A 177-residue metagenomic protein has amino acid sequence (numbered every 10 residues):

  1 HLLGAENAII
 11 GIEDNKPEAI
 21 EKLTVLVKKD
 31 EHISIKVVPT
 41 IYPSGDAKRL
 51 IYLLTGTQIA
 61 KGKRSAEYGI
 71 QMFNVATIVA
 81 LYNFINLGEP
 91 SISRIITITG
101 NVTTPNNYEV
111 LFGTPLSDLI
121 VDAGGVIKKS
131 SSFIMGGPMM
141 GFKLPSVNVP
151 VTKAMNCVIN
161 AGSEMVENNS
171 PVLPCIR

Functional and structural regions predicted by a protein language model:
H1-L3: Histidine-anchored nucleotide/phosphate-binding helix
E6-L116, D122-I127, G137: Hydrophobic alpha-helical positions that pack around
A80-I85, T152-G162: Short, structured interface segments
T97, N101, I127-V158: Ubiquitin-like/PB1-type beta-grasp interaction modules and other compact soluble beta-rich domains
Y108, P145-S146, P171: Short conserved micro-motifs at the rims of enzyme active sites and ligand-binding pockets
L116, P138-F142, M165-V166: Short, catalytically relevant binding-site loops at active-site mouths
N168-R177: Cysteine-centered iron-sulfur cluster-binding motifs in ferredoxin-type domains/subunits of redox enzymes
